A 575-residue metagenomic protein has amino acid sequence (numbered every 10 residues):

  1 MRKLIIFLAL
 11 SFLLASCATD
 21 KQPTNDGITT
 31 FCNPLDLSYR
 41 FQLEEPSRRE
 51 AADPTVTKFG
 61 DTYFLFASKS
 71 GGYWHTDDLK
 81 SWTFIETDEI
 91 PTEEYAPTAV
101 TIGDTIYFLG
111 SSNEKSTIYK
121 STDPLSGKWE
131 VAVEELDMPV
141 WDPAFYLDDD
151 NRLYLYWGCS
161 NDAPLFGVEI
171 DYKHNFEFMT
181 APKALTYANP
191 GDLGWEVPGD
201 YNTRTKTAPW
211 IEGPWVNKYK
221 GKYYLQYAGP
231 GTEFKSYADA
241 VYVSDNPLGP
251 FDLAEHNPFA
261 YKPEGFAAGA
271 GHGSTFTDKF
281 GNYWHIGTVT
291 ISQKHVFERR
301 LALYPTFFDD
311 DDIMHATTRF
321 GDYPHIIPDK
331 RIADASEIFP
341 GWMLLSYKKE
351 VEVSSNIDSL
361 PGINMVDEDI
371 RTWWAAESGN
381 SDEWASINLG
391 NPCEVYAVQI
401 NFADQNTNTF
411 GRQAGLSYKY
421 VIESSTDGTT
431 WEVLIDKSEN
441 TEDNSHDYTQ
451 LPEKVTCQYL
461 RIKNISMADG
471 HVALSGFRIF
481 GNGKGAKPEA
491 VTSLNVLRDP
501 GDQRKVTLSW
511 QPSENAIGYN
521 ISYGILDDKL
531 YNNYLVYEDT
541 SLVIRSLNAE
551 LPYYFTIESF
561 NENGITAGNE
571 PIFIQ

Functional and structural regions predicted by a protein language model:
I6-L13: Bacterial N-terminal signal peptides
A18-K206, K218-G265, F280, T288-A333 (+3 more regions): Beta-rich carbohydrate-recognition and catalytic domains
F166-F178, A333-D367: Predominantly extracellular/luminal regions of secreted and cell-surface proteins, especially disulfide-bonded
D367-V433, S445-T492, Q511, P571: Aromatic, loop-rich ligand-recognition surfaces of beta-strand-rich domains
S381, T441-H446, L535-L542: Short, solvent-exposed loop/turn segments in extracellular or other extracytoplasmic domains
E423-S424, P512-D539: Extracellular low-complexity, O-glycosylation-prone stalks/linkers
F480-N515, A549, N563-Q575: Pro/Thr/Ser/Gly-rich low-complexity, intrinsically disordered linker/stalk tracts
I544-I565: Beta-strand-rich modules
